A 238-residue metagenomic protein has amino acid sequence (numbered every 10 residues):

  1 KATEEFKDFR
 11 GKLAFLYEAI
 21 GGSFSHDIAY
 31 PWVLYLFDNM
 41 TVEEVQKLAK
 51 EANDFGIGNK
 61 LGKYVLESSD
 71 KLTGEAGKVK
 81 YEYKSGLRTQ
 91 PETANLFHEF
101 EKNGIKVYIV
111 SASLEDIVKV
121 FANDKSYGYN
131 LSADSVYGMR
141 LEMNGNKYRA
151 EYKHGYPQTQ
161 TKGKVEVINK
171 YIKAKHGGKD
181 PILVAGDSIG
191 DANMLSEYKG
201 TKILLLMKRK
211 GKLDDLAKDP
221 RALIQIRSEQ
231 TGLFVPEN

Functional and structural regions predicted by a protein language model:
K1-Y30: Conserved phosphoryl-transfer catalytic core
I20-Q46: Extended, small/polar residue-biased N-terminal targeting/export presequences and adjacent propeptide/linker tracts
F24, E43, K47-N238: C-terminal cap/substrate-recognition subdomain and adjoining C-terminal extension of metal-dependent phosphatase-like
